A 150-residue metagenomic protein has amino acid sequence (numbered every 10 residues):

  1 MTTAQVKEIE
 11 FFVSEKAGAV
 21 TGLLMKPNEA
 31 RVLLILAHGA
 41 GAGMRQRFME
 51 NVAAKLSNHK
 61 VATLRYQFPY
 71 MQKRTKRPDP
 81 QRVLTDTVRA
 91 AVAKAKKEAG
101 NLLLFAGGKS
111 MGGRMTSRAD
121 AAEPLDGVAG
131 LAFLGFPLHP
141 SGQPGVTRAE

Functional and structural regions predicted by a protein language model:
T2-E10: Short, hydrophobic/aromatic-rich segments at coil-to-beta transitions
E10-L103, R118: Serine-hydrolase catalytic machinery in alpha/beta-hydrolase-like enzymes
V88-E150: Primarily recognizes the serine-hydrolase "nucleophile elbow" in alpha/beta-hydrolase and SGNH/GDSL folds
